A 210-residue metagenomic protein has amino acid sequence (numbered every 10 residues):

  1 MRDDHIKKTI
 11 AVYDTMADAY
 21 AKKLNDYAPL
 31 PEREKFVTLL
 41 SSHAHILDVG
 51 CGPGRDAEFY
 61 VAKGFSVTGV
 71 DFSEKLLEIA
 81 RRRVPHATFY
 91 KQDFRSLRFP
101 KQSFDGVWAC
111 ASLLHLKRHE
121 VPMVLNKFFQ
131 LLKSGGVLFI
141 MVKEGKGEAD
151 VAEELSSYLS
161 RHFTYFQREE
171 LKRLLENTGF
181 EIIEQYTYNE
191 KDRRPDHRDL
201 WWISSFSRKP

Functional and structural regions predicted by a protein language model:
M1-S41: Conserved class I S-adenosyl-L-methionine
L47, P53-S96: Class I SAM-dependent methyltransferase SAM/SAH-binding core
R95-V107: A short acidic, Gly/Pro-enriched loop at the edge of an enzyme's catalytic core that lines a small-molecule cofactor
P122-S134: A short glycine-rich, Lys/Arg-flanked "PGG" loop and its adjoining helix->strand segment in the class I
G135-V142: Conserved beta-strand signature within the Rossmann-like core of class I S-adenosyl-L-methionine
E153-E169: Acceptor-substrate binding/catalytic loop of class I
F180-K191: Conserved S-adenosyl-L-methionine
K191-P210: Core SAM-dependent methyltransferase catalytic element
